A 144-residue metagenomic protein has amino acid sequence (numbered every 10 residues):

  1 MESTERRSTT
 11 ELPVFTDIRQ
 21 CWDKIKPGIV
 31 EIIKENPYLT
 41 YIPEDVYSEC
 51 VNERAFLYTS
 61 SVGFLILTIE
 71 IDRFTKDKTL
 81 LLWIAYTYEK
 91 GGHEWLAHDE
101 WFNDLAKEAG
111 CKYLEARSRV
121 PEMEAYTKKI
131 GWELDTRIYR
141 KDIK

Functional and structural regions predicted by a protein language model:
M1-Y41: Short amphipathic alpha-helix that is part of the acyltransferase structural core
E35-F56: Active-site rim helix/loop that mediates acceptor-substrate recognition in acyltransferases
N52-G91: Conserved donor-binding loop and adjoining core beta-sheet/short helix segment in diverse acyl/aminoacyl transferases
T59-G63, G110, E133-D135: Short glycine/proline-enriched coil/turn segments at helix->beta-strand junctions
D77-Y126, I130: Acyl-donor binding region in acyl/amide transferases
E133-K144: Conserved catalytic-core motifs of GNAT/GCN5-like acyltransferases
